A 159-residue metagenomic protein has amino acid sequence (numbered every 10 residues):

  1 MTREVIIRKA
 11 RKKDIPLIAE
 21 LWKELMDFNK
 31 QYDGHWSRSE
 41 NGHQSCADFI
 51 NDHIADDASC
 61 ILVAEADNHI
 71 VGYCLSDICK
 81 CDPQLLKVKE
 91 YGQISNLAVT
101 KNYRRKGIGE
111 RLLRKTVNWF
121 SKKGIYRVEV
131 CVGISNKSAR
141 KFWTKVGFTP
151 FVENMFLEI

Functional and structural regions predicted by a protein language model:
M1-P16, E24: Conserved N-terminal entry element of GNAT/NAT acetyltransferase domains
D27-F49: Conserved GNAT-fold acetyl-CoA-binding loop/helix
F49-L62, Q93: A short helix-loop-beta-strand connector motif used in the catalytic cores of GNAT acetyltransferases and, in some
V63, H69-I78, Q93, A98: Conserved beta-strand in the GNAT
K80-I94, R104, Y126, P150-V152: A conserved beta-turn-beta hairpin within the catalytic core of GNAT-like acetyltransferases that forms part
N96-V99, R105-N118, K145: Conserved acetyl-CoA-binding loop-helix of GNAT-fold acetyltransferases
E110, K122, I134-V152: Conserved active-site alpha-helix within GNAT-family acetyltransferase domains
F120-C131: Conserved GNAT acetyl-CoA-binding A-motif
